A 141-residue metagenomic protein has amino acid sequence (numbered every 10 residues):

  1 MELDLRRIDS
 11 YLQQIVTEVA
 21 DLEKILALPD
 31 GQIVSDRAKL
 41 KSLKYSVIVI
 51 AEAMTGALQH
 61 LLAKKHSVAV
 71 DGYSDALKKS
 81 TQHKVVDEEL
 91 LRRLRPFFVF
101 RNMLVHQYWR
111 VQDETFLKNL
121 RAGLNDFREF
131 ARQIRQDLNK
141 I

Functional and structural regions predicted by a protein language model:
M1-I141: Solvent-exposed interaction patches of small proteins and small membrane subunits
